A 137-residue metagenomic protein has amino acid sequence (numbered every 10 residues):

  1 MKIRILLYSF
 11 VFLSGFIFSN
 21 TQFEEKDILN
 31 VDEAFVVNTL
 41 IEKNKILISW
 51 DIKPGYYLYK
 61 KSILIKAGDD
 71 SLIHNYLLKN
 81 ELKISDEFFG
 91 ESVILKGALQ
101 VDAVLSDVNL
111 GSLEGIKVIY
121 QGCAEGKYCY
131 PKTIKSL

Functional and structural regions predicted by a protein language model:
K2-I5, S19-N20: Accessory (non-J-domain) regions of J-domain/Hsp40 co-chaperones
R4-S14: Sec-dependent N-terminal signal peptides
F16-L137: Extracellular/lumen-exposed scaffold segments
